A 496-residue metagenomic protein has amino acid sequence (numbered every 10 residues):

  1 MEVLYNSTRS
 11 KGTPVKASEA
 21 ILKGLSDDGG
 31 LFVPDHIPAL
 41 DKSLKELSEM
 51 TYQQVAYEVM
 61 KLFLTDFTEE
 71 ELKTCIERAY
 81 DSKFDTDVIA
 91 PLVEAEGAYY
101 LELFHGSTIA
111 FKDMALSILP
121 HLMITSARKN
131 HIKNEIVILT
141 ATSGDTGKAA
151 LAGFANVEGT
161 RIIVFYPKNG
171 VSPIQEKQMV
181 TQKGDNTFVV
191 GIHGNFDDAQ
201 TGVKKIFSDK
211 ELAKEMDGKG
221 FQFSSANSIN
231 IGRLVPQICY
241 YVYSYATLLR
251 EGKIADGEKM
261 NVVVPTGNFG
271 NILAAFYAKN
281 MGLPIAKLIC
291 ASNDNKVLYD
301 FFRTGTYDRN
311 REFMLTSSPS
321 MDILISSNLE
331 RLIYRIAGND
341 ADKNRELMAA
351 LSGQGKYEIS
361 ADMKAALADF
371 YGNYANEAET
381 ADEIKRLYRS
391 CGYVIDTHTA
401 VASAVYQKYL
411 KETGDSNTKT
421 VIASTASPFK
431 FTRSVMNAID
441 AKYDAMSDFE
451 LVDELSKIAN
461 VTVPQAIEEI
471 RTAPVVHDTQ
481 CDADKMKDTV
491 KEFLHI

Functional and structural regions predicted by a protein language model:
M1-I496: PLP-dependent amino-acid enzyme catalytic core
